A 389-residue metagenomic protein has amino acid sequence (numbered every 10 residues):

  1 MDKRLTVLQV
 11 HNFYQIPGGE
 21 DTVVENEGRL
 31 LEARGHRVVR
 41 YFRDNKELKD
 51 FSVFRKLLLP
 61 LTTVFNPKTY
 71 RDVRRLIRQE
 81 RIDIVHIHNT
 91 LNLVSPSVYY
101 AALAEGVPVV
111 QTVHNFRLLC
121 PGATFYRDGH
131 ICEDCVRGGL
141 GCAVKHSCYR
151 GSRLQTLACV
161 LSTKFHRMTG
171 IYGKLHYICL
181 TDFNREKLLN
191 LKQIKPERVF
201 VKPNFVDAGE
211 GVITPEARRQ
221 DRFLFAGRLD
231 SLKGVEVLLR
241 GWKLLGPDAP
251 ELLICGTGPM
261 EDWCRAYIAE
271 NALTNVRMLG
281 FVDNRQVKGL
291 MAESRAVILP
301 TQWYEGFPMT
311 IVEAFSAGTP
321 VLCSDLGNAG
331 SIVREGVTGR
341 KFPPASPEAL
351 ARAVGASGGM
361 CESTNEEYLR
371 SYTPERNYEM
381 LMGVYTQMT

Functional and structural regions predicted by a protein language model:
D21-T22, D221, F225-L244, P259-R265: A conserved mid-protein helix/loop that constitutes part of the nucleotide-sugar donor-binding site
A104, C132-Y177: Membrane-proximal helix-turn-helix segments that form the acceptor-binding/catalytic region of lipid-linked
F183, F205: Carbohydrate-associated surface elements
R265-R285: Nucleotide-activated donor-binding/catalytic signature segment of Leloir-type glycosyltransferases, i.e., the conserved
A292-G306, T319: Acidic donor-binding loop of glycosyltransferase active sites
I311, P320-C323: Short hydrophobic beta-strand element within catalytic cores of glycosyltransferases and related nucleotide-activated
E335-G336, R340-P347, V354-G359: Conserved acidic donor-binding segment of nucleotide-sugar-dependent glycosyltransferases
G359-Q387: A charged, aromatic-enriched C-terminal amphipathic alpha-helix characteristic of glycosyltransferases across folds
